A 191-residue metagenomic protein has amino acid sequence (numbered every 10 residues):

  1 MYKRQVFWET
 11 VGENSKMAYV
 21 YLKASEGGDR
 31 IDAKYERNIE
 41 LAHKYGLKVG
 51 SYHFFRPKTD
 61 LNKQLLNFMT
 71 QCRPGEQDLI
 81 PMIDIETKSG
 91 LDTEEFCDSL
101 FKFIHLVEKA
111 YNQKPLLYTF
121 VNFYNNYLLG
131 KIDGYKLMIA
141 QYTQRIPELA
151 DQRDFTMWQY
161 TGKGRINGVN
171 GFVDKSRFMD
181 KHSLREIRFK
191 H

Functional and structural regions predicted by a protein language model:
M1-Y2: Short, small-residue-biased leader/transition segments that mark boundaries at the very start of proteins
V6-E9, N14, I132-H191: Functionally critical loop-and-helix segments that line ligand-binding/catalytic clefts of soluble enzyme domains
F7-K16, K34-G46, F68-Q77, L149-D151: Acidic (Asp/Glu)-rich catalytic clusters
V11, A42, I83, V107 (+1 more regions): Conserved, mostly hydrophobic/aromatic
M17-A24, G28, I39-K58, P81: Short, well-structured secondary-structure segments
A24, S51-F55, I83-T87, T119 (+2 more regions): A cross-domain feature marking catalytic cores of carbohydrate-active enzymes and several ubiquitous metabolic/repair
K34, R56-M69: Glycine-rich anion/phosphate-binding loops
L79-Q152: Catalytic domains of cell-wall/extracellular-matrix polysaccharide-remodeling enzymes, centered on de-N-acetylation
